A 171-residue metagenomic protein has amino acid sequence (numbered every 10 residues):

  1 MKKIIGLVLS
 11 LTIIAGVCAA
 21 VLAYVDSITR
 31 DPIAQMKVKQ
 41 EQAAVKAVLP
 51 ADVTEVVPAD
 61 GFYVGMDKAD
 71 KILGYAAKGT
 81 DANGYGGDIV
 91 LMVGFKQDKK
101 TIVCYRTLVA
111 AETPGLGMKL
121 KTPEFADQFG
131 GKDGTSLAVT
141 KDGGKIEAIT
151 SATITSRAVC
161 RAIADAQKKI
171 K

Functional and structural regions predicted by a protein language model:
K2-K171: Flexible, solvent-exposed loop/hinge segments and secondary-structure transition points
